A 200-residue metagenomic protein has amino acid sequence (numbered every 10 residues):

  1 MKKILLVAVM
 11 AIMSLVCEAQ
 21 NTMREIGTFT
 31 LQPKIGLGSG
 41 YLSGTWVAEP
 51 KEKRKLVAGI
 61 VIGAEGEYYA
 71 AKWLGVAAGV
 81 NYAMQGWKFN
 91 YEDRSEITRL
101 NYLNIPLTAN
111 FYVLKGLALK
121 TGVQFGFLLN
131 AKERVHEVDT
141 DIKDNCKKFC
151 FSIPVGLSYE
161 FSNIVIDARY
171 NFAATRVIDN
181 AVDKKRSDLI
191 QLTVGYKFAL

Functional and structural regions predicted by a protein language model:
Q20-Y68, A173, A199: Short glycine/proline- and aromatic-enriched beta-strand/turn motifs that initiate or cap beta-hairpins
I26, Y69-A71, L114, S162-I164 (+1 more regions): Outer-membrane beta-barrel channels and translocator barrels
G27-L31, R54-I60, R99-L103, K147-I153 (+2 more regions): Residues that define the transmembrane beta-barrel architecture of outer-membrane proteins
P33-S39, V80-Y82, T121-F127, Y159 (+2 more regions): Transmembrane beta-barrel strands of outer-membrane/channel proteins
S43-P50, K88-R94, A131-V138, I178-D183: Outer-membrane beta-barrel translocator domains and adjoining extracellular loop/strand segments of Gram-negative
I62-A64, I105-L107, L119, V155-L157 (+1 more regions): Membrane-embedded beta-strands of outer-membrane beta-barrel proteins, especially the hydrophobic/small aromatic
W73-V76, L117-L119, N163-A168: Repeated loop/turn-to-beta-strand initiation elements of outer-membrane beta-barrel proteins
Q85-K88, D141-L200: Predominantly the C-terminal beta-signal and adjacent terminal strand-loop region of outer-membrane beta-barrel
